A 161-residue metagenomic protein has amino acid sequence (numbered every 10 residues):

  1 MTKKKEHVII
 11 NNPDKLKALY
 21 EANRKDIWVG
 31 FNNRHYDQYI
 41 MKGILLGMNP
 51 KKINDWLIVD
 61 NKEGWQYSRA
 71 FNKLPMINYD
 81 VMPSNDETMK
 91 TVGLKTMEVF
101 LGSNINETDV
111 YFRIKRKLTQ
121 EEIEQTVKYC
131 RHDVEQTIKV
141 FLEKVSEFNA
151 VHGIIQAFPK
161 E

Functional and structural regions predicted by a protein language model:
T2-T96: Conserved DEDDh/DEDDy metal-dependent 3′-5′ exonuclease domain
V29, S84-E161: Acidic, Mg2+-coordinating catalytic module of metal-dependent nucleases/exonucleases that use a two-metal-ion mechanism
